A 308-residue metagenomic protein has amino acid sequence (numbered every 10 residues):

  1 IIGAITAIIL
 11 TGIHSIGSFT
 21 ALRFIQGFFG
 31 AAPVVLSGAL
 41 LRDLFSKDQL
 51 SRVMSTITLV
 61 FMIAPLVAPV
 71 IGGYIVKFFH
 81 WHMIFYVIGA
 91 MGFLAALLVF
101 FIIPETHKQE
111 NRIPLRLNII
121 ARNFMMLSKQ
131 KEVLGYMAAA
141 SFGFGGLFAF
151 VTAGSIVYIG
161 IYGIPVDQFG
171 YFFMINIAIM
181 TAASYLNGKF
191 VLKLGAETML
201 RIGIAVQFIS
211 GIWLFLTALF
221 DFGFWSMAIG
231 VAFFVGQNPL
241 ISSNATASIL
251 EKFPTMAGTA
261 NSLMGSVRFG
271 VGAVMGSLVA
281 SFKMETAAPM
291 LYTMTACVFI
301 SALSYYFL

Functional and structural regions predicted by a protein language model:
I9-S18, F29, T217-D221: Helix-breaking motifs and short loop linkers at transmembrane-helix boundaries and internal kinks in secondary membrane
S15-R23, G135-Y136, G223-G230: Short hydrophobic/alpha-helical segments at membrane-entry points of transmembrane helices in Major Facilitator
I16, L22-I63: Cytoplasmic helix-loop-helix junction between adjacent transmembrane helices in 12-TM secondary transporters
S18, F45, S55-I103: Helix-loop-helix hairpin linking two adjacent transmembrane segments in secondary transporters
T106-M137: Juxtamembrane intracellular "pre-TM" segments in multi-pass secondary transporters
A183-E197: Helix-to-loop junctions at the C-terminal end of transmembrane segments in multipass secondary transporters
T198-N244: C-terminal transmembrane helical hairpin of 12-TM major facilitator-type secondary transporters
S248-T286, T293-M294: A late C-terminal transmembrane helix in Major Facilitator Superfamily
